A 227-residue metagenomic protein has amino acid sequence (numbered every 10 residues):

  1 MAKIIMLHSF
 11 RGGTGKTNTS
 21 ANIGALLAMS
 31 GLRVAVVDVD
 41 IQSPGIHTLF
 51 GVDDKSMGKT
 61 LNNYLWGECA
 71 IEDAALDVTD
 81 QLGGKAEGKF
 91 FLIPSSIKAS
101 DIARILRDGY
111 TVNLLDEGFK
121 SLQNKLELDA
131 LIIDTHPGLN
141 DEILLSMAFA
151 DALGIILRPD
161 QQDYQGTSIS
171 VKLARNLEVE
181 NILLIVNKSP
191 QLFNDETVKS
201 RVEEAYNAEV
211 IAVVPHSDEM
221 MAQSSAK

Functional and structural regions predicted by a protein language model:
I4, F90-L92, V210-V213: Conserved beta-strand scaffold positions in the cores of enzyme catalytic domains, especially in NTP/NDP-utilizing
I4-E72, E127-A130: Walker A/P-loop NTP-binding active-site region of P-loop NTPases, recognizing the glycine-rich GxxxxGKT/S
S9, D38, P94-I97, T135: Flexible glycine-/small-residue-rich
R11, I41, I97, D160 (+1 more regions): Short, glycine/serine-rich, charged loops/turns that create anion-binding and catalytic segments at active sites
G12, I46, Y64, I93 (+3 more regions): Residue-level signature of catalytic and energy-coupling elements of molecular machines, predominantly ATP/GTP-dependent
K16, S20, D108-T111, D163: Short, conserved glycine- and acidic-residue-centered signature motifs in active-site or ligand-binding loops
I41-Q123, A222-A226: P-loop/Walker-type NTP enzyme "switch/lid" segment
N113-H216, M221-A222: Conserved catalytic-core segment of NTP-binding enzymes
